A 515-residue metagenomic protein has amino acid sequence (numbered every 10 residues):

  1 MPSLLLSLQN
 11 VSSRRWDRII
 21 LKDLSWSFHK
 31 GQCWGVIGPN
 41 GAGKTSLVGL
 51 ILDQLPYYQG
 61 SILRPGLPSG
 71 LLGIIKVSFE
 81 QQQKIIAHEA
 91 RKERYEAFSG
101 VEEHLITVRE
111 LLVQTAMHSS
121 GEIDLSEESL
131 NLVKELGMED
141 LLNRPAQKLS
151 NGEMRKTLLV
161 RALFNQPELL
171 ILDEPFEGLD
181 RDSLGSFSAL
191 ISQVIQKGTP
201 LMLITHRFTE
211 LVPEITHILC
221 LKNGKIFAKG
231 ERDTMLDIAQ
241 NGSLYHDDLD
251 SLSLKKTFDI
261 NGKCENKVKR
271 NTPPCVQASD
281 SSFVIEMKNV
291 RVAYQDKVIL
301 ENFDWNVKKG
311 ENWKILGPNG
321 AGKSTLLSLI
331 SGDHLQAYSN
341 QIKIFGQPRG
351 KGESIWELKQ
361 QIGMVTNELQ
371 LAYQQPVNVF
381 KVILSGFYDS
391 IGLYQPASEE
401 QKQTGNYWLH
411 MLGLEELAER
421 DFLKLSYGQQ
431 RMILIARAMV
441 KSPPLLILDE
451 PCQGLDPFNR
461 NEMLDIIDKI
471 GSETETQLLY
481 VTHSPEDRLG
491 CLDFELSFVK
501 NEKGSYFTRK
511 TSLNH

Functional and structural regions predicted by a protein language model:
V48-M117, S328-I391: ABC ATPase nucleotide-binding domain signature region
V113, D124-L141, L384, E399-L417: Conserved ABC ATPase "signature" region
P145-L149, D421-L425: Conserved ABC ATPase signature
L159, I435: Hydrophobic anchor residue at the start of the ABC signature
L170-E174, L446-E450: Catalytic Walker B motif of ABC-type/P-loop ATPase nucleotide-binding domains
I204-H206, V481-S484: H-loop/switch region of ABC-family ATPase nucleotide-binding domains
K225-K255, G490, K500-H515: Conserved beta-strand-loop-alpha-helix hinge in the C-terminal portion of ABC ATPase nucleotide-binding domains
